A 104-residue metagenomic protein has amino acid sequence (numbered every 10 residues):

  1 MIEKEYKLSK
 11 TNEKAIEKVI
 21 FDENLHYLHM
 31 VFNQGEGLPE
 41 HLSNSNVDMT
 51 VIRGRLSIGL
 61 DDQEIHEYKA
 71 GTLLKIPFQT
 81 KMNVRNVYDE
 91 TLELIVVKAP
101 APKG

Functional and structural regions predicted by a protein language model:
M1-H26: A short, N-terminal "cap"/entry segment at the start of jelly-roll beta-barrel domains of the cupin/DSBH fold
H26-S43: Conserved short histidine dyad/triad with adjacent acidic residue
Y27-V31, D48, L73-K75, V96: Conserved hydrophobic/aromatic beta-strand scaffold that supports enzyme active sites
H29, P39, D48, Q63-I65: Short, surface-exposed secondary-structure edge patches
L38-E40, I58-G59, I76, M82-Y88: Short beta-strand His + acidic residue motifs that chelate non-heme Fe in jelly-roll/DSBH and cupin folds
S45-L56, D61: Glycine- and acidic-residue-biased ligand/ion/polar-headgroup-sensing regions
Q63-F78: Short acidic-glycine-tyrosine-enriched beta hairpin
F78-P102: Ligand-binding loop in jelly-roll beta-barrel domains
